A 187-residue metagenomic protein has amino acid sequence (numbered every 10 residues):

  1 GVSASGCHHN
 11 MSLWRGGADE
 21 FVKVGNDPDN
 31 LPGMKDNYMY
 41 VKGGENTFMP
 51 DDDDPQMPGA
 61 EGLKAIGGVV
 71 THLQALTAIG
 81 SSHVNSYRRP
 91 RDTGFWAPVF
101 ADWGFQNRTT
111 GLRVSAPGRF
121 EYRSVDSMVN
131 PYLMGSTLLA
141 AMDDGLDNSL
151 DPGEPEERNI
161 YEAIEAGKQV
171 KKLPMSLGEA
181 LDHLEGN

Functional and structural regions predicted by a protein language model:
G1-E156, I164-V170: Active-site capping/gating regions of soluble enzymes
R158-N187: Acidic, glycine-enriched catalytic cores built around paired aspartates
